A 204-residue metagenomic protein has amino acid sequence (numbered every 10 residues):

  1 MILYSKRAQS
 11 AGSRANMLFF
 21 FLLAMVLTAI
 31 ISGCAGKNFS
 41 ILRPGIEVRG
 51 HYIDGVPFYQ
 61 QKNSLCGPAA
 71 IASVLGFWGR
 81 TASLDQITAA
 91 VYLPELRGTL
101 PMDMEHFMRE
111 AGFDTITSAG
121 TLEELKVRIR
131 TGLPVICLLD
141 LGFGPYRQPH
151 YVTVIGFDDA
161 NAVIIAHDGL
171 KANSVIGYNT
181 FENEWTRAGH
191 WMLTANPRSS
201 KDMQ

Functional and structural regions predicted by a protein language model:
I2-S32: Sec-dependent bacterial lipoprotein signal peptides
L27, I31-R97, L122, L141 (+2 more regions): Active-site-adjacent structural segments surrounding the nucleophilic cysteine of cysteine proteases and isopeptidases
A35-S40, D158-Q204: Noncatalytic regulatory segments and standalone regulatory/sensor domains
S73, H106, K126-V127: Surface-exposed charge patches
T88-E123: Mid-chain, structured segments of secreted extracytoplasmic proteins
R109, I129, T186: Anion (oxyanion) recognition and catalysis
D114, S118-D168, V175: Active-site-adjacent substructure of cysteine-protease-like catalytic cores
